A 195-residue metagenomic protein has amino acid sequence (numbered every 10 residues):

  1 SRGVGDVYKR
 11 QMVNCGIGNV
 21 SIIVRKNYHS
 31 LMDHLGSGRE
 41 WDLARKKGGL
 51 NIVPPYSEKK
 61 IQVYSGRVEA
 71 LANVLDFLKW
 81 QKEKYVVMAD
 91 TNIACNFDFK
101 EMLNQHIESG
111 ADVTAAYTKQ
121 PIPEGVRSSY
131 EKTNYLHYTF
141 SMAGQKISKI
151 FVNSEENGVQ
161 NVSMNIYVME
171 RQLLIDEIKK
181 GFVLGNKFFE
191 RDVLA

Functional and structural regions predicted by a protein language model:
G3-Y8: Short, small-residue-biased leader/transition segments that mark boundaries at the very start of proteins
Q11-I17: Short, acidic, metal-binding catalytic loop of nucleotide-sugar glycosyltransferases
D33, E40-K82: Short phosphate-binding loop-to-helix
V86: Short aromatic/hydrophobic "clamp" motif used to bind/position activated sugar donors
D90-A94: The conserved acidic donor/metal-binding loop of glycosyltransferases
N96-R127, E131: Conserved donor-nucleotide/metal-binding helix-loop-beta segment in metal-dependent transferases, i.e., the alpha-helix
N134, S141-A195: Catalytic-core segments of class I nucleotidyltransferases/pyrophosphorylases that form NMP-activated intermediates
